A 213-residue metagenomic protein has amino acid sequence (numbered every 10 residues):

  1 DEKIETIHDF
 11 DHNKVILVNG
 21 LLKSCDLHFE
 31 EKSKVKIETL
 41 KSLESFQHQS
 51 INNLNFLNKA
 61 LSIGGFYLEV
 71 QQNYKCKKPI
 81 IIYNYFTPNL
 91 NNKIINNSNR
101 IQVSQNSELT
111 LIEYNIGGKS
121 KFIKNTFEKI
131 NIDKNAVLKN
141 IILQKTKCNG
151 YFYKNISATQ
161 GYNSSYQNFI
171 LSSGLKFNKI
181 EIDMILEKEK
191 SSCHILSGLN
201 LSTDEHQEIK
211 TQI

Functional and structural regions predicted by a protein language model:
D1-L21, L27: Short, Gly/Pro- and small/polar-rich lid/capping loops
L17, C25, E30-E38, E44-I213: Conserved beta-strand/loop scaffold segments within soluble protein domains that form the structured core and edges
